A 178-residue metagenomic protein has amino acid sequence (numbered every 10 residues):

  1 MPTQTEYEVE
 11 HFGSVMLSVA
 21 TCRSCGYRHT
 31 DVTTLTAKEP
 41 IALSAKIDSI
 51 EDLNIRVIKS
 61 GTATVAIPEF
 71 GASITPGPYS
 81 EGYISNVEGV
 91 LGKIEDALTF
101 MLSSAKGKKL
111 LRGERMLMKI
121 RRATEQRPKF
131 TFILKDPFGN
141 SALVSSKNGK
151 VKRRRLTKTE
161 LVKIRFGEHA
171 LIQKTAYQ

Functional and structural regions predicted by a protein language model:
M1-P2, D31-V32: Short, non-ligating residues that shape and space the ligands of small metal-coordination modules and catalytic
E6-G13: Short, intrinsically disordered, charge-biased short linear motifs at domain edges
H11, V19, Y27, T36-Q178: Long C-terminal interaction/binding lobes of large macromolecular proteins
C22: N-terminal phosphate-binding or glycine-rich loops at protein starts, especially the Walker A/P-loop of NTPases
C25-D31: Short Cys/His-centered divalent metal-binding micro-motifs
